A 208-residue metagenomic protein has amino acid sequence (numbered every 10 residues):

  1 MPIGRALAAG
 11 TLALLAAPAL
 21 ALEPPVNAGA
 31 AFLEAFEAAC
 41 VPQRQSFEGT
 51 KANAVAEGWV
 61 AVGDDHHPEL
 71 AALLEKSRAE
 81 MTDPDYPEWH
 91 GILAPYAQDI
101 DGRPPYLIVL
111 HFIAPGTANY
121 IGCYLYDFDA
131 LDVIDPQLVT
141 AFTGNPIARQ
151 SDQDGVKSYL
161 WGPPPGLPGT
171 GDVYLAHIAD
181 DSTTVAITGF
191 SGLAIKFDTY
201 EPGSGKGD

Functional and structural regions predicted by a protein language model:
M1-G10: Bacterial N-terminal signal peptides that target proteins for export
L12-L14: Primarily N-terminal secretory
A16-P18: N-terminal signal peptide c-region/cleavage motif recognized by signal peptidases
L22-A52, F112-P136: Terminal, regulation- and interaction-focused segments at domain boundaries
L22-L33, D65-D101, P105-L107: Accessory recognition modules or surfaces
V55-L70, E75-D85, T140-G155: Short secondary-structure junctions
P87-W161: Long, charged/polar, surface-exposed segments that mediate recognition or autoinhibition
V139, N145-D208: Glycine-rich, aromatic-bearing surface loops/beta-hairpins
